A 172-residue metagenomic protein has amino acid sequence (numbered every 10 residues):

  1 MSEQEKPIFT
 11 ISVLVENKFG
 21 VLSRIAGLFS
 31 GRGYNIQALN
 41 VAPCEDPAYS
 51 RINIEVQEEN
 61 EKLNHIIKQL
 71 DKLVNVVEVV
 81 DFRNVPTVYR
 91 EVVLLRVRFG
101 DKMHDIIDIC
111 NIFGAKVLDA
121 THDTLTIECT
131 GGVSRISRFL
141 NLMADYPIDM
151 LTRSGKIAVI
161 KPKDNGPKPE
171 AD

Functional and structural regions predicted by a protein language model:
M1-S50, E55-D172: Long, contiguous binding/interaction regions
